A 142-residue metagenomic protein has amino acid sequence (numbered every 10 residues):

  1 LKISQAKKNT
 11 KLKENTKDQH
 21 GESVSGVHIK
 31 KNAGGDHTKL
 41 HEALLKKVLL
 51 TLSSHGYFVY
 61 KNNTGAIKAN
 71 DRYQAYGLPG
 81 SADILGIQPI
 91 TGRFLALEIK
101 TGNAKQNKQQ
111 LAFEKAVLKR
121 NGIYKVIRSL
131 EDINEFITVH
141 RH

Functional and structural regions predicted by a protein language model:
L1-H142: Catalytic phosphate/metal-binding cores of nucleic-acid and nucleotide-processing enzymes, i.e., regions that mediate
